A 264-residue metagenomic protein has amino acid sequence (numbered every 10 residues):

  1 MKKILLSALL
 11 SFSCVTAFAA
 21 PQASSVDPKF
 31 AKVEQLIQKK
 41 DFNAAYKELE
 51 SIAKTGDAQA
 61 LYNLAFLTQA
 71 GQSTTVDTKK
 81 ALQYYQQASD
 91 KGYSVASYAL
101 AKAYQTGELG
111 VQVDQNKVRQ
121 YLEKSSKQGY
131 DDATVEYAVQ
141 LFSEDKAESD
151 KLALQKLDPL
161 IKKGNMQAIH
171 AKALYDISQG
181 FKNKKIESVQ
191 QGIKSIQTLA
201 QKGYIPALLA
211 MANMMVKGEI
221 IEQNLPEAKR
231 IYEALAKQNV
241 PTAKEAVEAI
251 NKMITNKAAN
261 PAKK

Functional and structural regions predicted by a protein language model:
K2-F66, A262-K264: N-terminal leader/linker segments that initiate helical-solenoid repeat arrays
S24, D41, K54-D57, A70-Q72 (+9 more regions): Short helix-capping/linker turns of helical repeat alpha-solenoids
K40-K47, T75-Y84, V111-Y121, D145-K156 (+2 more regions): Structural signature of tandem alpha-helical TPR/SEL1-like repeats, specifically the intra-repeat loop/turn
S51-I52, Q87-A88, K124-S125, P159-L160 (+2 more regions): Canonical positions in the second alpha-helix
N63-A70, A101-T106, E136-S143, A171-F181 (+2 more regions): Hydrophobic face of amphipathic alpha-helices that form TPR/SEL1-like repeat modules and related alpha-solenoid
V76-Q140, E144: A generic tandem-repeat structural signature
T198, E219-K264: Terminal, low-structured helical/coil segments at or just beyond the last alpha-helical repeat
